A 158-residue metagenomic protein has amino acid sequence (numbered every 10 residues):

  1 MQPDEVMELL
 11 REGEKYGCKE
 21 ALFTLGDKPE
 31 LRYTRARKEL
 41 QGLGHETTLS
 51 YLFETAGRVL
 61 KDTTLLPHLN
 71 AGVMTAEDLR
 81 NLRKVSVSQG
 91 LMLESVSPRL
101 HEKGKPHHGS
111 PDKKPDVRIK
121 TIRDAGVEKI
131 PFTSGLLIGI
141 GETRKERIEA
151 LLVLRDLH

Functional and structural regions predicted by a protein language model:
M1-D156: Conserved Radical SAM active-site core
